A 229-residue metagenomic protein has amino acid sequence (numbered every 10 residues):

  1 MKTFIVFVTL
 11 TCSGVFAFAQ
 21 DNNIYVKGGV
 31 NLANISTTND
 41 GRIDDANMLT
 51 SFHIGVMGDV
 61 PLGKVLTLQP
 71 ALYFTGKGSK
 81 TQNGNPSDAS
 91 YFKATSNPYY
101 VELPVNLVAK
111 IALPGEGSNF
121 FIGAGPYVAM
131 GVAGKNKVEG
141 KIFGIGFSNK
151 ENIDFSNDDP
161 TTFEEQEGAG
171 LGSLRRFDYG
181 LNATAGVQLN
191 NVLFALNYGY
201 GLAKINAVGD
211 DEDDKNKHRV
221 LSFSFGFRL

Functional and structural regions predicted by a protein language model:
V15, N34, V60-K64, L107-L113 (+3 more regions): Outer-membrane beta-barrel proteins
A19-N22, L62-V65, A112-N119, K135: Short loop/turn motifs that connect adjacent beta-strands in outer-membrane beta-barrel proteins
Q20-G55: Short glycine/proline- and aromatic-enriched beta-strand/turn motifs that initiate or cap beta-hairpins
N22, M48-F52, N97-L103, S118 (+3 more regions): Residues that define the transmembrane beta-barrel architecture of outer-membrane proteins
V26-V30, I54-V60, L72-F74, L103-A109 (+4 more regions): Residues on the lipid-exposed face of transmembrane beta-strands in outer-membrane beta-barrel proteins
I35-A46, G76-P98, V132-L174, K204-L221: Flexible, solvent-exposed loop segments that connect beta-strands
D44-Y91, V101, L229: Glycine- and aromatic-enriched membrane insertion/assembly motifs of diderm outer-membrane and organelle channel
A169-L171, D178-R228: Predominantly the C-terminal beta-signal and adjacent terminal strand-loop region of outer-membrane beta-barrel
